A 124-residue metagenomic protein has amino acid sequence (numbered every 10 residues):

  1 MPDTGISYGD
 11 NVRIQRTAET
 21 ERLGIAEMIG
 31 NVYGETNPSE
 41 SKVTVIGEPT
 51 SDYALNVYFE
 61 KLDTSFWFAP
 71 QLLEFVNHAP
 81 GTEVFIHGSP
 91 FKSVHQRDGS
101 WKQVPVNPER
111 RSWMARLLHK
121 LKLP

Functional and structural regions predicted by a protein language model:
M1, K122-P124: Short intrinsically disordered terminal tails
P2-N11, R16-Q96, S100-P108, R116: Basic/aromatic-rich interaction segments and small domains that mediate binding to polyanionic partners
W113-K122: Short, positively charged, Ser/Thr-rich terminal linear motifs in low-complexity/disordered regions that act as
